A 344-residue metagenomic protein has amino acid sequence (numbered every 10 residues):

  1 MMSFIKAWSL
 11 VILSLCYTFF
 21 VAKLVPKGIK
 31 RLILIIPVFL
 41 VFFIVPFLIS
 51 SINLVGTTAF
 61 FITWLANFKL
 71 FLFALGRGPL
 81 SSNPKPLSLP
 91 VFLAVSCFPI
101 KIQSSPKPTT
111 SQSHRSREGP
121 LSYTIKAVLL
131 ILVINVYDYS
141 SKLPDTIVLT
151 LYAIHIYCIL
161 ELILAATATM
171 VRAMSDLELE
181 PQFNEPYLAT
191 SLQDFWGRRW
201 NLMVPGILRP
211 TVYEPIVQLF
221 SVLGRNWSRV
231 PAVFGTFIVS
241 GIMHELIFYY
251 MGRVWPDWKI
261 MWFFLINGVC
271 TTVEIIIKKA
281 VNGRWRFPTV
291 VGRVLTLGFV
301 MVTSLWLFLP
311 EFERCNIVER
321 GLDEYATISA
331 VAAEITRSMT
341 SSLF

Functional and structural regions predicted by a protein language model:
M1-K6, V21-L32, V45-T58, N135-L151 (+4 more regions): Membrane-lumen (extracellular) interface motif
S3-V11, K27-V38, I52-L65, E118-A127 (+4 more regions): Transmembrane alpha-helices of multi-pass eukaryotic membrane proteins
W8-A22, I35-P46, Y123-D138, V300-S304: Hydrophobic core of alpha-helical transmembrane segments in multi-pass integral membrane proteins
L13, Y17, S50, L54 (+12 more regions): Alpha-helical interaction elements in eukaryotic regulators
L40-T190: Intramembrane catalytic core of multi-pass membrane enzymes that act on lipidic substrates
F42, G268-N282: Transmembrane alpha-helical segments of integral membrane proteins
I131, N135, E245-L246, T272 (+2 more regions): Alpha-helical transmembrane segments of multipass membrane proteins
M170-Y249, N267, N282-F344: Membrane-interfacial catalytic/cofactor-binding modules of polytopic membrane enzymes
